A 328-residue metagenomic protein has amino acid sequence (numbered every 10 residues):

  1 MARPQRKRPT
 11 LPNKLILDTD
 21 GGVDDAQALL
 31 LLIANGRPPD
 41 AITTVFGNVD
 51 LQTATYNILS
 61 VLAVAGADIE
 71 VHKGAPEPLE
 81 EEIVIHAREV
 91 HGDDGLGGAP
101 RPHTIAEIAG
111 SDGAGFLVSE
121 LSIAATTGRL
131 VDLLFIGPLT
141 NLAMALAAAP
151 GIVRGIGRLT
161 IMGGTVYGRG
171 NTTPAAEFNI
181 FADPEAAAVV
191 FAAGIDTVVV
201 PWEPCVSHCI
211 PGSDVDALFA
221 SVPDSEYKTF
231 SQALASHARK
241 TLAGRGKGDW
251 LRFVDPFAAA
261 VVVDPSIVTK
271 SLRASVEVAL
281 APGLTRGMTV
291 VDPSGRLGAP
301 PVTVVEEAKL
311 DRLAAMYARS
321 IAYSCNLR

Functional and structural regions predicted by a protein language model:
A2-R3, P9, T55-A125, P300-R312 (+1 more regions): Metal-dependent C-N hydrolase catalytic cores
P4-N13, L31-A34, P38, F181 (+1 more regions): Conformational coupling and interaction surfaces
P4-T19, V23-S60, P100-V206, G212: Active-site histidine-anchored catalytic micro-motif
Q27-L29, T53-A54, E82-V84, T172 (+2 more regions): Short, glycine/acidic-enriched capping/hinge loops at junctions between secondary-structure elements
P39, A65-I69, A149, F230: Generic alpha-helical hydrophobic packing signal
V71, V190, A259: A residue-level signal for conserved active-site and pocket-lining positions in enzyme catalytic cores
V84-G92, T173-E177, V215-D216: Short, surface-exposed amphipathic charged segments that create phosphate/polyanion-binding patches used for binding
